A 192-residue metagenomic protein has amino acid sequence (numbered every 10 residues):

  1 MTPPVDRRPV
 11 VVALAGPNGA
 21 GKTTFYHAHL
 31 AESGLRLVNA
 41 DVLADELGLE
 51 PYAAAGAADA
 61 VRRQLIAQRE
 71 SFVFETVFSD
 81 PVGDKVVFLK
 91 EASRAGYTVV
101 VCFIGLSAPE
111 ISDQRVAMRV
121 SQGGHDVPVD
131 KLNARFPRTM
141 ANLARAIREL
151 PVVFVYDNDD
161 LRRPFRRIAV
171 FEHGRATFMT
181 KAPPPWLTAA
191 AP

Functional and structural regions predicted by a protein language model:
P3-P9, Q114-P192: Conserved GTP-binding G-domain of TRAFAC-class P-loop NTPases and closely related GTPase folds
V11-A13: Short hydrophobic/aromatic beta-strand immediately N-terminal to the Walker A/P-loop
P17-N18: The conserved Walker
T24-F72, G83: Conserved substrate/cofactor phosphate-moiety recognition/catalytic segment in nucleotide-dependent phosphotransferases
G34-L35, R69, A95-V99, E149-V152: Short glycine-/polar-rich loops that comprise or flank the Walker A/P-loop and associated switch/sensor motifs
I66, K90-R94, I147: Anion (oxyanion) recognition and catalysis
F72-T76, V100-C102, V127-V129: Short catalytic-loop micro-motif centered on adjacent basic/acidic residues
S79-Q122: ATP-dependent NMP and nucleoside kinases share a basic, alpha-helical "lid"
